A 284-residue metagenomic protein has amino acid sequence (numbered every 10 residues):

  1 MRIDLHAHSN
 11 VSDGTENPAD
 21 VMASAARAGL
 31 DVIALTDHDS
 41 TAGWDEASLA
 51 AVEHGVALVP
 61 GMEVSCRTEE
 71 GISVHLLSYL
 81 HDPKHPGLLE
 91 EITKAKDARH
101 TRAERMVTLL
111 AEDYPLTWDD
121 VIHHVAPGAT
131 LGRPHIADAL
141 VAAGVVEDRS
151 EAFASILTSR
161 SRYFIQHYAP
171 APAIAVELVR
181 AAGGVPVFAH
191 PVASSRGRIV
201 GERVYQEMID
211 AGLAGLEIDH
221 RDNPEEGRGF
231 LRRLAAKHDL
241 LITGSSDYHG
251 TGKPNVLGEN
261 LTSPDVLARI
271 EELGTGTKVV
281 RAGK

Functional and structural regions predicted by a protein language model:
M1-I72, L157-T158, P170, V176-E177 (+2 more regions): An N-terminally biased module of ancient metal coordination in phosphate/nucleic-acid-related enzymes
A50-Q206, L261, V266-G283: Extended substrate/RNA-proximal surfaces in nucleic-acid metabolism proteins
G87, K253-P254: A short acidic, helix-capping loop that chelates divalent metal ions and anchors anionic groups
L257: Short clusters of hydrophobic/aromatic residues that line enzyme substrate/ligand-binding pockets
